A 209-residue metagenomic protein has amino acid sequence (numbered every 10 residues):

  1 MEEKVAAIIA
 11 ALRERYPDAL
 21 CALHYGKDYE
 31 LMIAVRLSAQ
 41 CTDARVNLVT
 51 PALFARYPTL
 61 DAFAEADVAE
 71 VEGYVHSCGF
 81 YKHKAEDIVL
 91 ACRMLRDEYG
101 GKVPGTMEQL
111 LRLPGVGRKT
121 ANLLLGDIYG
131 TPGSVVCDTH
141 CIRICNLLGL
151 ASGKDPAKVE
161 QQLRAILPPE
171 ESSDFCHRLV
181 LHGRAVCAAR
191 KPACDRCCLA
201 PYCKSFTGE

Functional and structural regions predicted by a protein language model:
E2-E209: Catalytic cores of DNA base-excision repair glycosylases
